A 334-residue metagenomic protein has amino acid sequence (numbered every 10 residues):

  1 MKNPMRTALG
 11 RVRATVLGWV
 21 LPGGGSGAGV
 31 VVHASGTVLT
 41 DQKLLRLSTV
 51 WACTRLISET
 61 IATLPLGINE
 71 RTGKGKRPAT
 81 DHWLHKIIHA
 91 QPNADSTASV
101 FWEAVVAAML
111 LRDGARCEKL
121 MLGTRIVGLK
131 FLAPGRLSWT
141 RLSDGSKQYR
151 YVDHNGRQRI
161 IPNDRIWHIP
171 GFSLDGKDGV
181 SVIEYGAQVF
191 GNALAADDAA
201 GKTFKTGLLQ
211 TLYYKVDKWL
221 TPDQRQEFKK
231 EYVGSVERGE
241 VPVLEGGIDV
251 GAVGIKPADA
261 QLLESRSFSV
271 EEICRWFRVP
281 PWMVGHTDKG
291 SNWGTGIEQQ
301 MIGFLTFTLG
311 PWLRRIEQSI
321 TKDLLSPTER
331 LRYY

Functional and structural regions predicted by a protein language model:
M1-F268, E272-R275, V279, M283 (+2 more regions): Structured, contiguous alpha/beta core segments that scaffold functional sites
Q299-S326, R330: Long, compositionally biased
